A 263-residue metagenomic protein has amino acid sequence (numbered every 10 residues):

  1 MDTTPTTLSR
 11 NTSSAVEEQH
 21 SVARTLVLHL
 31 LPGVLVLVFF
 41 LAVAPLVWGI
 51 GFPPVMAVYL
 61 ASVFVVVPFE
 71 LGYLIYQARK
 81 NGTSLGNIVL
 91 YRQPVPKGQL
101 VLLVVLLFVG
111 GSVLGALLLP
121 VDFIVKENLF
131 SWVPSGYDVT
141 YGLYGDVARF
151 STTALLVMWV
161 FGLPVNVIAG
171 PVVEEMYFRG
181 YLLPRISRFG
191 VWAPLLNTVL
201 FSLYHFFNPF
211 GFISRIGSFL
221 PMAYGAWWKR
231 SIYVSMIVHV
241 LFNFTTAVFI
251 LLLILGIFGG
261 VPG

Functional and structural regions predicted by a protein language model:
M1-V113, F123-I124, L129, F244-G263: N-terminal, membrane-interfacial amphipathic/helix-forming hydrophobic leader that caps and precedes the first
T25, V55, F69, T140 (+2 more regions): A general marker of short, structured functional hotspots
L31-G33, I75, V133-Y137, I186 (+1 more regions): A short, ordered amphipathic alpha-helix with a cationic face
T83, G115, L119, F123 (+2 more regions): Short helix-terminus and kink motifs of transmembrane alpha helices, predominantly at the cytoplasmic interface
S112, L143-G263: Transmembrane helix-loop-helix hairpins at the membrane interface of multi-pass integral membrane proteins
I124-L155: Membrane-interface interhelical connector segments
